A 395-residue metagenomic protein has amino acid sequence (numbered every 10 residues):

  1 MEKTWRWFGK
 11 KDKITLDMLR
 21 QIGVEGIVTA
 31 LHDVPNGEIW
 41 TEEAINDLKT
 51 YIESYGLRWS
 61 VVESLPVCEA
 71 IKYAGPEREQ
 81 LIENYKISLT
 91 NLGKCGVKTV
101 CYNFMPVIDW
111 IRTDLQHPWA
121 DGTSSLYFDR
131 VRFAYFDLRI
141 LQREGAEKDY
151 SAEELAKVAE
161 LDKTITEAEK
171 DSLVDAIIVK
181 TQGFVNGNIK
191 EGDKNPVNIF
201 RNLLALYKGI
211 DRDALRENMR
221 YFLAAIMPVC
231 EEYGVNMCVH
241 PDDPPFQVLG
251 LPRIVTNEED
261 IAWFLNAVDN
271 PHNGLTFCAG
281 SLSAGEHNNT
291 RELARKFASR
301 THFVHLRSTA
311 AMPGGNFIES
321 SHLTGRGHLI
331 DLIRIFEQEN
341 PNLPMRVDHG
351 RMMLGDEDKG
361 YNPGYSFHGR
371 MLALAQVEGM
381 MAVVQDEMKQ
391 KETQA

Functional and structural regions predicted by a protein language model:
M1-T4, G9, D17-R20, E53 (+8 more regions): Histidine-acidic metal/acid-base catalytic patches
D12-N36: N-terminal ordered "arm"
Q21-I22, L57-K72: A short glycine/small-residue-enriched secondary-structure motif
A30-N46, L249: Glycine-rich, proline-tolerant flexible connector loops at the mouths of alpha/beta enzymes
D33, P66, P106-V107, P244: Conserved beta-strand edge residues that scaffold enzyme active sites
T41-S64, L81, L89: An N-terminal, globular interaction/scaffold subdomain
K49-S60, V97-N195: Glycine-rich, aromatic-flanked loop segments that form ligand/cofactor-binding clefts across common enzyme folds
